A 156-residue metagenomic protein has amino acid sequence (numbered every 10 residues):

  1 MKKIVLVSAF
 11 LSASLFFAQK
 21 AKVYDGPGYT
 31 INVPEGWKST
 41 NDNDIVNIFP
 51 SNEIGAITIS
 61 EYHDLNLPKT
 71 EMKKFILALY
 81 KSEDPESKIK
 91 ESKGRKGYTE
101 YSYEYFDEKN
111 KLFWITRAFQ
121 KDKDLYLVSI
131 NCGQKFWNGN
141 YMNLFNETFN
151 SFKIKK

Functional and structural regions predicted by a protein language model:
K3-A13, A18: Sec-dependent N-terminal signal peptides
I4-V5, K22-Y24, K155: Residue-level detector of intrinsically disordered/flexible regions characterized by low predicted structural confidence
F17, G97-Y101, F149: A general secondary-structure boundary signal
Q19, W37, V128-K156: Surface-exposed amphipathic alpha-helical segments
K20-N41: N-terminal "mature-domain start" segment
D25, Y29, D64-P68, F136-L144: Extracytoplasmic/periplasmic, Sec-exported soluble proteins
V33, P68-I76, Y141-T148: Stable alpha-helical elements in mature extracytoplasmic
T40-L127, Q134: Conserved polar/disulfide-associated segments of primarily extracytoplasmic proteins
